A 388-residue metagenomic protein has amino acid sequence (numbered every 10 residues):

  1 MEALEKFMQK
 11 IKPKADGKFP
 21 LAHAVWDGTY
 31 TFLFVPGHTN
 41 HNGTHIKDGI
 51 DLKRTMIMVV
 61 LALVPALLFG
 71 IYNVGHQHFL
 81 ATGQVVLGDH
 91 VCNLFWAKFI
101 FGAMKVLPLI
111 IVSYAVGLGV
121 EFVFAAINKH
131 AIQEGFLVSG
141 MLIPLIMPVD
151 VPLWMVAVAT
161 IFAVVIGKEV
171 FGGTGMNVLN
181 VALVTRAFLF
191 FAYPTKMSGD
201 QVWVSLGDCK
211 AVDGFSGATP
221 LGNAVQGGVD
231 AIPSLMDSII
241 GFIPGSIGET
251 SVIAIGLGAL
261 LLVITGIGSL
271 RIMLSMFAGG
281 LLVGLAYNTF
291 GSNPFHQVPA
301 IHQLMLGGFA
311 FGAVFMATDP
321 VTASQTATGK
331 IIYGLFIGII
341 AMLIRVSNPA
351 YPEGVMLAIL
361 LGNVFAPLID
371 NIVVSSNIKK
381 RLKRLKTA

Functional and structural regions predicted by a protein language model:
M1-V106, I110: N-terminal signal-anchor module of multipass membrane proteins
N40-I46, G117-N128, V165-G175, L257-T265 (+1 more regions): C-terminal ends of transmembrane helices
F99-S113, D150-V158, S238, F242-V252 (+1 more regions): Structural signature of hydrophobic alpha-helical transmembrane segments
A115-E121, F136-L145, T160-V164, A254-L262 (+3 more regions): Hydrophobic, membrane-inserted alpha-helices
A157, V178-L183, I301-G307, K330 (+1 more regions): Loop-to-transmembrane alpha-helix initiation sites
G172-G256: Long hydrophobic alpha-helical segments that form multi-pass transmembrane helix bundles in integral membrane proteins
M273-A327: A beta-strand-loop signature enriched in Asp, Gly, Thr, and Trp that corresponds to the sialidase/neuraminidase Asp-box
N348-L382: Membrane-helix cytosolic exit motif
